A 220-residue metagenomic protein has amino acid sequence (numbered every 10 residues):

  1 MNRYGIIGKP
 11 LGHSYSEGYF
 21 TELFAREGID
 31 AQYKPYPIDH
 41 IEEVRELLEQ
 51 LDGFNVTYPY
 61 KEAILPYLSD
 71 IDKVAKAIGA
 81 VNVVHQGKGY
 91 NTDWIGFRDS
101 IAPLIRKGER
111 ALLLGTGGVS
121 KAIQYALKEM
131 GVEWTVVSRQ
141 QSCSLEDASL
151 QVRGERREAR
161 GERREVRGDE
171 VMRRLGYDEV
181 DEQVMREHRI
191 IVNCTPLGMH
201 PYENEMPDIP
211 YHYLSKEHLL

Functional and structural regions predicted by a protein language model:
N2-L104: Phosphate/diphosphate ligand-binding glycine-rich loop within oxidoreductases
G8, W94, I101, E109-K128 (+1 more regions): Glycine-rich adenosine-cofactor-binding loop
I64, A122-I123, H200-Y202: Glycine/Thr-rich phosphate-binding loops of Rossmann-like dinucleotide-binding domains
I105-R110, S215-K216: Short helix-loop-beta connector
V132-E146, V171-M172: NAD(P)-binding Rossmann-fold cofactor-contacting core
C143-E170: Intrinsic disorder/low-complexity segments
D147, R173-L220: Rossmann-like adenosine-cofactor binding region
